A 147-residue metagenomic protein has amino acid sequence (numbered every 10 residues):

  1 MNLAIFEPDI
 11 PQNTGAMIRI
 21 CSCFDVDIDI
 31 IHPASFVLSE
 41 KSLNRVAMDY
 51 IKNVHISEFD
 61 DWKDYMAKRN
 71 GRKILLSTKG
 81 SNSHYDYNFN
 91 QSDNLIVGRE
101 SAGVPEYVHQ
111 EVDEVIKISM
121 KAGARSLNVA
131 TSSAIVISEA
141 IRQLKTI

Functional and structural regions predicted by a protein language model:
M1-I147: Post-transcriptional modification and biogenesis factors for structured RNAs of the translation apparatus
